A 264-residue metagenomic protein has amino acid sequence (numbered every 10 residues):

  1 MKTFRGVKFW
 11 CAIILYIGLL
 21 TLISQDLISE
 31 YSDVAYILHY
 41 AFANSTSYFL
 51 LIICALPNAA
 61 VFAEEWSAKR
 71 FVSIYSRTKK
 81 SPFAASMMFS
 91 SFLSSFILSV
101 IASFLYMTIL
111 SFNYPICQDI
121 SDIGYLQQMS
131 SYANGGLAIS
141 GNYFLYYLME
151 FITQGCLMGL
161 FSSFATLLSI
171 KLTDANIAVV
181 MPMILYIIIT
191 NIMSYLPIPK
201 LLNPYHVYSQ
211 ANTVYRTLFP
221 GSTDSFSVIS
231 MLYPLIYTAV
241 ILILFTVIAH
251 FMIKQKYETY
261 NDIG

Functional and structural regions predicted by a protein language model:
M1-A12: Aromatic- and glycine-rich beta-strand/loop motifs that create alpha-glucan
T3, L167, K171, Y237-G264: Junction motif at the cytosolic side of a transmembrane helix
V7-K8, K79-S81, D174-V179: Membrane-helix interface segments
A12-G18, N176-I189, L202-S209: Central hydrophobic cores of alpha-helical transmembrane segments in multi-pass integral membrane proteins
L19-A63, M88-I170, S209-Y237: Secretory targeting signals
V61-S94: Helix-loop-helix units of permease transmembrane domains in multi-pass membrane transporters, especially ABC
N113-D119, S194-Y205: Extracellular/periplasmic helix-loop junction at the C-terminal end of a transmembrane helix in multi-pass membrane
G155, L160-I192: Functionally important transmembrane alpha-helices
